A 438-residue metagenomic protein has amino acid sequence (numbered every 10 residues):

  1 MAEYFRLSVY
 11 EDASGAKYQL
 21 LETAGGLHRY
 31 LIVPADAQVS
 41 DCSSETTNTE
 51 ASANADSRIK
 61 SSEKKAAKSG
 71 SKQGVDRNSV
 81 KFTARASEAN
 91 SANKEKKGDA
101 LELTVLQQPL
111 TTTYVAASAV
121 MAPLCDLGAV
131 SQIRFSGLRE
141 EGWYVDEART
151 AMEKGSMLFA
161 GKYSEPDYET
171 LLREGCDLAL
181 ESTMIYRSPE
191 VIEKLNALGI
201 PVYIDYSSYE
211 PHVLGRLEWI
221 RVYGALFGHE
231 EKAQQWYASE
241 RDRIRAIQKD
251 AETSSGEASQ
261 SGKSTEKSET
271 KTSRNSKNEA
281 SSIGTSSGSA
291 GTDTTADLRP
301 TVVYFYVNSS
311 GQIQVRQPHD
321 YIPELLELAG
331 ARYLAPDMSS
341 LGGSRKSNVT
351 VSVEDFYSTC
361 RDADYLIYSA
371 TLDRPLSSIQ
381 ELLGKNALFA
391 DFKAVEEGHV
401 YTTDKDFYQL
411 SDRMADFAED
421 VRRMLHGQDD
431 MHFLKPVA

Functional and structural regions predicted by a protein language model:
M1-A438: N-terminal ligand-binding lobe of clamshell/alpha-beta domains
